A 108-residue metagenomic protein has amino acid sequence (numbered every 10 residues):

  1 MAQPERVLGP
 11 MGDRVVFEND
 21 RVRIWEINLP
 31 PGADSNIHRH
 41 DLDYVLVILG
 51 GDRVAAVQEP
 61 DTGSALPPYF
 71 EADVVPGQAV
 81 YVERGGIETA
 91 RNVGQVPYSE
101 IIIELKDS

Functional and structural regions predicted by a protein language model:
M1-M11, S108: Basic/polar N-terminal segments that are highly enriched at the extreme N-terminus, encompassing both cleavable
G9-I37, D43-L46, E100: A short glycine-rich, His/Asp/Glu-containing loop-to-beta-strand
L42-G63: Glycine- and acidic-residue-biased ligand/ion/polar-headgroup-sensing regions
P60-R84: Short acidic-glycine-tyrosine-enriched beta hairpin
V75, E83-S108: Ligand-binding loop in jelly-roll beta-barrel domains
